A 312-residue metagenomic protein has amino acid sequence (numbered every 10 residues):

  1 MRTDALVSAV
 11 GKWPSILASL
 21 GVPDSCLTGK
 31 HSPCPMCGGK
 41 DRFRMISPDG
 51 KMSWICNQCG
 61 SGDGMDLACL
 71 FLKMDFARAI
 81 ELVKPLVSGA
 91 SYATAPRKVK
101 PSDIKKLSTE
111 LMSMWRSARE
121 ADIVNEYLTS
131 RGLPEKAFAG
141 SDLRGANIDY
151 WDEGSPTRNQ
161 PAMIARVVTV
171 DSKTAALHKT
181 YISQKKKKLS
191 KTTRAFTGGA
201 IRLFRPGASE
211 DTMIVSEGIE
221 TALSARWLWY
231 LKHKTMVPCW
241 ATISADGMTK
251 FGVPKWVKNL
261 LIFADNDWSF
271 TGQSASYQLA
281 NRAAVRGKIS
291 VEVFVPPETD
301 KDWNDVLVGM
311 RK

Functional and structural regions predicted by a protein language model:
M1-V10, I55-G62, K187, G207-M213 (+1 more regions): TOPRIM fold recognition
M1-Y92: N-terminal structured subdomain of primase-like DNA metabolism proteins
S19, L70-F71, S130-L133, W227 (+1 more regions): Residues at alpha-helix termini
G21-P23, M74-D75, P134-A139, I289-S290: Short coil/loop linkers at secondary-structure junctions
C34, C56, A68, L128 (+6 more regions): Terminal peptide-recognition signature
A77-A79, L86, V124, G247-T249 (+1 more regions): Short gly/pro/ser/thr-enriched loop/turn and capping motifs at secondary-structure boundaries
V87-K105: Intrinsically disordered, low-complexity linkers and terminal tails enriched in Pro/Gly and often acidic or mixed-charge
V99-T212, S224, Y230-K232, L279-A280 (+1 more regions): Basic, glycine-enriched DNA-binding surface that flanks or lies within the catalytic cores of DNA
